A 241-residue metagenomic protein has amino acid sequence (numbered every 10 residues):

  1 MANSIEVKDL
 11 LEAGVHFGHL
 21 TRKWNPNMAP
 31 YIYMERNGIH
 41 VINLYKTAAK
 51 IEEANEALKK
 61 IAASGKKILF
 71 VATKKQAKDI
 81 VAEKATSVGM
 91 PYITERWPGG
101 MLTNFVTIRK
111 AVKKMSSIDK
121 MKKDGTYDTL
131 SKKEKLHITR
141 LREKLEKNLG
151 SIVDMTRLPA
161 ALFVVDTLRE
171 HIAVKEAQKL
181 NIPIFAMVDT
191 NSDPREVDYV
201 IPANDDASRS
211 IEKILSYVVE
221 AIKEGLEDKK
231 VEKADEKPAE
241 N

Functional and structural regions predicted by a protein language model:
M1-K67, T73-K74, K78-M121, K132-K135 (+3 more regions): N-terminal cationic and glycine-rich segments that engage phosphates or anionic surfaces
G14, F70, L162, I214: Residue-level signature of catalytic and energy-coupling elements of molecular machines, predominantly ATP/GTP-dependent
K46, V197-S208: Short beta-strand elements at the ligand-binding edges of bilobed clamshell
I68-L69, P91-T94, F163, P183-M187 (+1 more regions): Short hydrophobic alpha-helical runs that function as membrane-insertion/retention elements
K74-A77, W97-L102, L168-E170, T190-P194 (+2 more regions): Conserved nucleotide-binding/hydrolysis micro-motifs of P-loop NTPases
D119-A161: Active-site rim loops that border cofactor/substrate pockets in soluble metabolic enzymes
L168-I201: Nucleotide-binding motor/catalytic cores of P-loop/tubulin-like NTPases across gene-expression machines
E212-E236: A charged, well-structured terminal subsegment
